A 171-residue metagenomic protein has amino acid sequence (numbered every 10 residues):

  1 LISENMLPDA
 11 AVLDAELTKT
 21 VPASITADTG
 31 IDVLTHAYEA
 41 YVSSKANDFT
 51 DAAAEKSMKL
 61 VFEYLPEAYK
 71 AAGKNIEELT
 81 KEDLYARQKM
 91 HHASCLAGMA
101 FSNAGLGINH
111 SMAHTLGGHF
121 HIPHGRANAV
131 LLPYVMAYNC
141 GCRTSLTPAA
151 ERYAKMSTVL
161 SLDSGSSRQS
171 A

Functional and structural regions predicted by a protein language model:
L1-A104: Carboxylate- and glycine-rich phosphate/diphosphate-binding segment that chelates Mg2+/Mn2+
F49, A53, Y85, G107 (+2 more regions): Alpha-helix N-cap and coil->helix boundary residues
L60-Y64, L116, Y138, C142: Alpha-helix boundary/capping detector
F62, N109-A113, R152-L160: Short acidic (Asp/Glu) and glycine-rich catalytic loops that position anionic groups and cofactors
C95-N128: Glycine-rich phosphate/pyrophosphate-binding beta-alpha loops
H119-A171: Gly/Pro-rich interdomain helix-loop hinge
